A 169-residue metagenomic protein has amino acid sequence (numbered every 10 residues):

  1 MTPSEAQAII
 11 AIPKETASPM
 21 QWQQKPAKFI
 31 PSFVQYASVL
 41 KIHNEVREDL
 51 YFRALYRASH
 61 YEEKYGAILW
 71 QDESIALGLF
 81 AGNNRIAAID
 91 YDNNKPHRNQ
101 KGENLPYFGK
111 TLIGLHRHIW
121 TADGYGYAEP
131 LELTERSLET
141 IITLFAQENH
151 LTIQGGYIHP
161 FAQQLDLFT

Functional and structural regions predicted by a protein language model:
M1-H60: Charge-rich, low-complexity N-terminal segments
A11-I12, G109-K110, E135, Q147: Alpha-helical interaction segments
E48-D72, A76-G82: Compact, well-ordered interaction domains used in eukaryotic information-processing assemblies
F52-A54, I89, F145: Generic structural hydrophobic/aromatic packing signal, biased to beta-strands
E73-E132: An exposed acidic His-Trp-rich patch
Y127-T169: Acidic, proline/glycine-rich low-complexity IDRs
